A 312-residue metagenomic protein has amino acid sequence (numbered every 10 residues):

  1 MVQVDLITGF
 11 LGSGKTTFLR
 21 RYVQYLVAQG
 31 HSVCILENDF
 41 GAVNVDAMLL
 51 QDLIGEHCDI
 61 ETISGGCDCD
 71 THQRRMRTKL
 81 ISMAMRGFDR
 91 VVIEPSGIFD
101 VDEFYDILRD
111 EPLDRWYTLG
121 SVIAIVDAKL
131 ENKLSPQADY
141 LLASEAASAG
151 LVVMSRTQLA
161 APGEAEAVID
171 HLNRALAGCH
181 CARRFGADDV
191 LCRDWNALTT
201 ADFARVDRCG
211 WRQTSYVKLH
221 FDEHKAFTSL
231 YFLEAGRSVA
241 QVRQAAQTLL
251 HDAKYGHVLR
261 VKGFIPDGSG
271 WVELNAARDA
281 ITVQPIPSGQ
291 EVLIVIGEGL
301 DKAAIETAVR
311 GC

Functional and structural regions predicted by a protein language model:
V2-T8, S13, T17-S135, Y140: Nucleotide-state-sensitive switch-loop elements of NTP-binding domains
Q3, H72, D100, E145 (+3 more regions): Helical mechanochemical/support elements of P-loop NTPase systems and associated helical scaffolds
Q51-G55, E145, C181-F185: Short, conserved catalytic or adaptor-binding loops enriched in Gly and charged residues
E111-Y117, L142-A143, I169-G178: A short alpha->loop->secondary-structure connector
S121, G150-L151: Well-ordered beta-strand positions
Y140-L141, S148: Short, glycine-/small-residue-rich phosphate/pyrophosphate-handling segment
L151-M154, L159-G289, L300-A303, T307-C312: C-terminal accessory "lid"/substrate-recognition subdomains
E291-G297: Short, well-ordered beta-strand elements
